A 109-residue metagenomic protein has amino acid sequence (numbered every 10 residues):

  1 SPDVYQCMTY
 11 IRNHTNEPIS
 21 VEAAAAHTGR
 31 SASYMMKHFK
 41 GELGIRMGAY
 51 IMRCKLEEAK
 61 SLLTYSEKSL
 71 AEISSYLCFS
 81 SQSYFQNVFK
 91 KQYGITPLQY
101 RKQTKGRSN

Functional and structural regions predicted by a protein language model:
S1-T9, N13-M36: Cytosolic nucleotide-utilizing catalytic cores of signal-transduction proteins
M8-T9, N13, P18-E22, G41-Q86 (+1 more regions): Terminal helix-turn-helix DNA-binding modules in bacterial transcription factors
H27-T28, L77-C78, F89: Core residues of bacterial helix-turn-helix
S33, S83, L98: Key DNA-contact positions within bacterial/archaeal DNA-binding proteins
K91-G94, Y100-Q103: Non-catalytic C-terminal interaction regions
